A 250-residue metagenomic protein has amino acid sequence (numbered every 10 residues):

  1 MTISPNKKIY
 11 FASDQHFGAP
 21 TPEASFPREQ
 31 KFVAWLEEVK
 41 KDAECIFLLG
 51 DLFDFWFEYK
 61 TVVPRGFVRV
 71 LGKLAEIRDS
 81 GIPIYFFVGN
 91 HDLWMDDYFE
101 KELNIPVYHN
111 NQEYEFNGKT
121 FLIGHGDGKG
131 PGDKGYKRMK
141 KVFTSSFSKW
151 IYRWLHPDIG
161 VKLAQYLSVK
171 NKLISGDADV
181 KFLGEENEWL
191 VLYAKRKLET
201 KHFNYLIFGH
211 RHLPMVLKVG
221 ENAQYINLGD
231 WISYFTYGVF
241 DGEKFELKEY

Functional and structural regions predicted by a protein language model:
T2-K8, A12, F17-F116, S233: Core catalytic region of metal-dependent phosphoesterases/phosphodiesterases, especially metallo-beta-lactamase-like
K7, K119, A223: Nucleotide donor/acceptor-binding cores
K31-W35, V68-L71, Y108-N110, G130 (+4 more regions): Short, surface-exposed linear patches
D54-I77, G176-F203: N-terminal short leaders/motifs
P106-H109, L122, D127, D133-M139 (+1 more regions): Conserved beta-sheet core of the metallophosphoesterase superfamily
F116-N117, D241: Structural motif
G126-W189: Active-site-proximal loop/helix segment associated with metal-binding centers of metalloenzymes
